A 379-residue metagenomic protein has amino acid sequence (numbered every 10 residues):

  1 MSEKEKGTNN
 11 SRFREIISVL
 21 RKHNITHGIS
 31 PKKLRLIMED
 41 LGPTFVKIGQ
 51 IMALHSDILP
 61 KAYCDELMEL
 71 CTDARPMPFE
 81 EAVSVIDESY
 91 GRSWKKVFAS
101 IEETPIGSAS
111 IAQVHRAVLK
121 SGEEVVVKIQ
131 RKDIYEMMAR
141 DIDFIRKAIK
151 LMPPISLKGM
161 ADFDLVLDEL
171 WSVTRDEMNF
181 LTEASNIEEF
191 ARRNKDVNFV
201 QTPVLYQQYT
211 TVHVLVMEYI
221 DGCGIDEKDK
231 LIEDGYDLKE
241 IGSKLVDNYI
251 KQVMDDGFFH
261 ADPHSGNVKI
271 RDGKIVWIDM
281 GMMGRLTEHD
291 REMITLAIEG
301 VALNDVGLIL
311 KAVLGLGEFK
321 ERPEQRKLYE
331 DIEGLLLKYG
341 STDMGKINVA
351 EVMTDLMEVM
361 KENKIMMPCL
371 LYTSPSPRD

Functional and structural regions predicted by a protein language model:
M1-Q252, G257, S265, K269-S374 (+1 more regions): Broad phosphate/nucleotide-binding scaffolds in NTP-utilizing and phosphate-metabolizing enzymes
D262: Conserved catalytic-loop position in the HRD/HxD motif
